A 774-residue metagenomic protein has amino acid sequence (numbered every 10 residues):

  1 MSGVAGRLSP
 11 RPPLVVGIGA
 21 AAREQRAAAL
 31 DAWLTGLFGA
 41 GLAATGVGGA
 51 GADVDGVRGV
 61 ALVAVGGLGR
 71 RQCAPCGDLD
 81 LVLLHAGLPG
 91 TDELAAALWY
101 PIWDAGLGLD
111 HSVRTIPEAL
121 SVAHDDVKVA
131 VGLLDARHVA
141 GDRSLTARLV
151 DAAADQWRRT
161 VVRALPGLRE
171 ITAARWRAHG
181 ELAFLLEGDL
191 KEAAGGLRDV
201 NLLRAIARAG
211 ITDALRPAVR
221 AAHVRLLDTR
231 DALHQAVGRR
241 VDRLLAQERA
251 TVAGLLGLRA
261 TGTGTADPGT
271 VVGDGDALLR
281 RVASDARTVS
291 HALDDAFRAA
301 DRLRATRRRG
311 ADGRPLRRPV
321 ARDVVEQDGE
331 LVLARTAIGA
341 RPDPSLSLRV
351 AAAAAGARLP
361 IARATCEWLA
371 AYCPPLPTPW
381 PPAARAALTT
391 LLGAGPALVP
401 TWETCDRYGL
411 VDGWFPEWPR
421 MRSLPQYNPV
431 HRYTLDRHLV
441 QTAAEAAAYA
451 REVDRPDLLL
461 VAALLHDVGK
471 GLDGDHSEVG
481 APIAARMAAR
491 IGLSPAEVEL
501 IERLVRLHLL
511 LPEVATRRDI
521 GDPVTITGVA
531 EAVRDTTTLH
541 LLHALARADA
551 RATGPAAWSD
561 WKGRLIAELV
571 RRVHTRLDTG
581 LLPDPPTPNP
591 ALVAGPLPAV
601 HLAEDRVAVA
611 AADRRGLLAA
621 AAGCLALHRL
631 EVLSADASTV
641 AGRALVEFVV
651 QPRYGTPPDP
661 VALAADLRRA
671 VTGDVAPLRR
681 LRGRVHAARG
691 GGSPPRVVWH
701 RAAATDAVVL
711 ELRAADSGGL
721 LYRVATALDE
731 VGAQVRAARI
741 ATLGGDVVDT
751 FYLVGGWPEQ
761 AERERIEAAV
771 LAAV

Functional and structural regions predicted by a protein language model:
S2-L14, A22-A50, P360-E478, R490-P495: Acidic/His-rich, divalent-metal-binding segments that scaffold phosphate/diphosphate chemistry
A22, D31-D92: Active-site nucleotide-donor binding segment shared across nucleotidyl transfer reactions
A27-D31, T35, G41, T91-R143 (+1 more regions): Conserved catalytic core of two-metal-ion nucleotidyltransferases
R71-L94, G254, L258, T434 (+1 more regions): Divalent metal-dependent catalytic cores for phosphoryl transfer on phosphate-bearing substrates
V122-D189, T525: C-terminal or mid-to-C-terminal helical accessory/interaction module adjacent to the motor/catalytic core
D125, A136, A152, L244 (+6 more regions): Non-catalytic interaction/regulatory segments
W157-R304, L359, R455: Conserved nucleotidyltransferase catalytic core and NTase-mimicking acidic/glycine-rich helix/loop elements in nucleic
R230-L233, R240, T389-W418, L424 (+3 more regions): Structured, non-catalytic alpha/beta "coupling" segments that mediate domain-domain communication and provide generic
